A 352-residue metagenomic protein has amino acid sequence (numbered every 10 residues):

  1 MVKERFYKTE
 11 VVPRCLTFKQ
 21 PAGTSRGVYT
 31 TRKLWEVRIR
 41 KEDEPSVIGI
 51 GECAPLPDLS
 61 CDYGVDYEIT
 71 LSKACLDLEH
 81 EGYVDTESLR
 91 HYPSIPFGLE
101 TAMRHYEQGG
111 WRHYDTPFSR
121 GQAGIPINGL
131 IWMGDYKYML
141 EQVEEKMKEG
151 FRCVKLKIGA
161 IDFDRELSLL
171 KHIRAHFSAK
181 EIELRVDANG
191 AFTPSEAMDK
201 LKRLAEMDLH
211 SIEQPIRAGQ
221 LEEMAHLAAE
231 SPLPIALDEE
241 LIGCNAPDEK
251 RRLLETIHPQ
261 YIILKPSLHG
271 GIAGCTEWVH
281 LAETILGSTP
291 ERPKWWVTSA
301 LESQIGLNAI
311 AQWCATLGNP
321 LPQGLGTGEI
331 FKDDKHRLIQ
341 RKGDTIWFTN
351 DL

Functional and structural regions predicted by a protein language model:
V2-L184, N189-A191, M198, A205 (+1 more regions): N-terminal capping/lid subdomain adjacent to the active-site entrance of alpha/beta enzymes
Y7, K33-W35, L233, Q260 (+2 more regions): Structural beta-strand/beta-sheet cores of well-ordered domains, especially the beta-sheet scaffolds that support
C53, Q214, L325: Active-site donor-binding loop signature of nucleotide-sugar glycosyltransferases
C75, G82-D85, Q260, E291-V297 (+1 more regions): A short pocket-lining beta-strand/turn micro-motif at the edge of beta-sheets
I161-C314, F331-K342: Catalytic core of soluble alpha/beta enzymes
G318-E329: Short helix/strand-capping turn motifs
